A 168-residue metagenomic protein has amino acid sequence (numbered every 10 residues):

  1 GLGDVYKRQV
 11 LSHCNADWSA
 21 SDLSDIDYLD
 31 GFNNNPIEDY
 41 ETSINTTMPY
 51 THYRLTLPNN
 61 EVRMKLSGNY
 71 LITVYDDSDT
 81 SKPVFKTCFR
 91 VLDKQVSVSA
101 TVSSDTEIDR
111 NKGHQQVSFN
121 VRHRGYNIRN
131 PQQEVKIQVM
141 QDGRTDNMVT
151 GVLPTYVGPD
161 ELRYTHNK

Functional and structural regions predicted by a protein language model:
L2-Y6: Short, small-residue-biased leader/transition segments that mark boundaries at the very start of proteins
A16-W18, V62, D76-P83, R144: Short acidic/polar inter-strand loop motif in beta-rich domains
D39, I44-P58, V157-K168: Aromatic sugar-binding surface patches on proteins that engage polysaccharides or sugar-phosphate polymers
P49-V62, S67-G68, I72-D77: Ligand-binding face of N-terminal immunoglobulin V-set domains in extracellular IgSF glycoproteins
V91-H114: Low-complexity, Pro/Ser/Thr- and charge-rich linker/hinge segments at domain boundaries
Q115-F119: Structural beta-strand segments of beta-rich domains
V121-N127: Short amphipathic, basic-aromatic surface patches that mediate peripheral association with negatively charged
K136-K168: Long, internal scaffold/assembly segments composed of regular secondary structure
